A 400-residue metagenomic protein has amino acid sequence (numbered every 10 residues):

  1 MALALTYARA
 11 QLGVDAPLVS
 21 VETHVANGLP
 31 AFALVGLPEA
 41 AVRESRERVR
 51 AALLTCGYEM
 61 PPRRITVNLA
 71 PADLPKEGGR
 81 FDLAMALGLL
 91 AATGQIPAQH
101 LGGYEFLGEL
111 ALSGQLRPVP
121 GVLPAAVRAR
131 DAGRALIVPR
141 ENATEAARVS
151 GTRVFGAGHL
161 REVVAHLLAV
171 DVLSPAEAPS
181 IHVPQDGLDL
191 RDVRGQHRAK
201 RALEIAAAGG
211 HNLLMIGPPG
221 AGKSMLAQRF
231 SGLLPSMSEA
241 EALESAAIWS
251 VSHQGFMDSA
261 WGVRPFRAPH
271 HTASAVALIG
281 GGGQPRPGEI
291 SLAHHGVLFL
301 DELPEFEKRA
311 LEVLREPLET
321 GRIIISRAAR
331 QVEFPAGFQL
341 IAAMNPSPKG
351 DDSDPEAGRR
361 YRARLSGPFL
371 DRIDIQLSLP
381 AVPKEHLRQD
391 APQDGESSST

Functional and structural regions predicted by a protein language model:
M1-L214, P218-A221, M225, S326: Peripheral, non-AAA+ core regions of ATP-driven protein-machinery
V19, R43-T55, M85-A91, L123-V127 (+18 more regions): Solvent-exposed alpha-helical segments within well-ordered globular domains of core cellular machineries
L69, A247-I248: A short hydrophobic beta-strand->loop->alpha-helix junction that borders the nucleotide-binding pocket of P-loop NTPases
L107, A157, A293, F299-L303: Hydrophobic residues in beta-strands of the RecA-like P-loop NTPase core, especially within AAA+ ATPase
L213-L214, M225-M237, L243, S250-Q254 (+2 more regions): Canonical AAA+ ATPase core
